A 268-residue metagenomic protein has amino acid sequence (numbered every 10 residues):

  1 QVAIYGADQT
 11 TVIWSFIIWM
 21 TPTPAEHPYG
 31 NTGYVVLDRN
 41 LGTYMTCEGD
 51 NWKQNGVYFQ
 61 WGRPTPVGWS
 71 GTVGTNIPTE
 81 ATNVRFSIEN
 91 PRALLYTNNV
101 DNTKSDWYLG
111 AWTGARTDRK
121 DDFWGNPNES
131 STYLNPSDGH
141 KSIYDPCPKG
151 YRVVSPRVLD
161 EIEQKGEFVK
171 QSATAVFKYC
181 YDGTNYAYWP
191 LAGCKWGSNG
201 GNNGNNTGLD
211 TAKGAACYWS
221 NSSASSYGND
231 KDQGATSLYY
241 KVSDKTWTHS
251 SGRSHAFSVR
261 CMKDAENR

Functional and structural regions predicted by a protein language model:
Q1-K141, E167, S222-A224, R253-R268: Short, compositionally biased
L41-T43, T113-R268: C-terminal, surface-exposed recognition/capping segments
